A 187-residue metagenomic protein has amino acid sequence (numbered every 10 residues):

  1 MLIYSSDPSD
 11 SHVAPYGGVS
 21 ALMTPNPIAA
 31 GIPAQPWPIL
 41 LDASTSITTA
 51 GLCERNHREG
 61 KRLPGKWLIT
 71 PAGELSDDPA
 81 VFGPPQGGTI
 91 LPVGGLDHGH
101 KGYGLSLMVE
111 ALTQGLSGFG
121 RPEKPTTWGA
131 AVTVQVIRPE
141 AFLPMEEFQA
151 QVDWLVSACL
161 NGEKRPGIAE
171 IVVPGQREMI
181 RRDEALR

Functional and structural regions predicted by a protein language model:
S6-P8, Q176: Short, ordered loop/turn segments at secondary-structure junctions
D10-G83: Phosphate/diphosphate-binding glycine-rich loops and adjacent basic-rich segments that engage nucleotide
Y16, H98-K101, A141-M145: Hydrophobic alpha-helical scaffolding
P25, G88, H100-L107, A130 (+1 more regions): Conserved active-site and cofactor/substrate-binding residues in soluble primary-metabolism enzymes
A29-G31, L40-D42, P92, V134-V136 (+1 more regions): Structured core elements
K61-R121: Secondary-shell segments that build the walls of catalytic and ion/ligand-binding clefts
A111, P122-R187: Catalytic-core signal marking the mid-to-C-terminal active-site face
